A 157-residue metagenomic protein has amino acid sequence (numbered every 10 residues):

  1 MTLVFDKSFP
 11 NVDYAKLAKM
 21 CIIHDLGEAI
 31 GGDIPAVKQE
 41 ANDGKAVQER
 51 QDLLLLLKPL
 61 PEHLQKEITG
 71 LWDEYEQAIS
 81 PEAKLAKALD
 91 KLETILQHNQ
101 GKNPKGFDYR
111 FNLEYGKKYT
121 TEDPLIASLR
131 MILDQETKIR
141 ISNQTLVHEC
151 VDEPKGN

Functional and structural regions predicted by a protein language model:
M1-N157: Alpha-helical, largely C-terminal catalytic domains that coordinate divalent metal ions via clustered Asp/Glu/His
